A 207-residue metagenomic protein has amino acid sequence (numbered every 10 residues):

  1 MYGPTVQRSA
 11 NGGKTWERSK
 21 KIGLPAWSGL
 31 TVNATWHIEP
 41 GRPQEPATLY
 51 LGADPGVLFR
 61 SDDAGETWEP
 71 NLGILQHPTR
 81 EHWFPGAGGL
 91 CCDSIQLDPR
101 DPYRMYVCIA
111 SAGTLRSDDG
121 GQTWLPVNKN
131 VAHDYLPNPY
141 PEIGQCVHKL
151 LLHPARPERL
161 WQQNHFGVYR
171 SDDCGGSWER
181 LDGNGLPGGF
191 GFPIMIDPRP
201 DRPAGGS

Functional and structural regions predicted by a protein language model:
M1-S207: Extracellular glycan-interacting surfaces
